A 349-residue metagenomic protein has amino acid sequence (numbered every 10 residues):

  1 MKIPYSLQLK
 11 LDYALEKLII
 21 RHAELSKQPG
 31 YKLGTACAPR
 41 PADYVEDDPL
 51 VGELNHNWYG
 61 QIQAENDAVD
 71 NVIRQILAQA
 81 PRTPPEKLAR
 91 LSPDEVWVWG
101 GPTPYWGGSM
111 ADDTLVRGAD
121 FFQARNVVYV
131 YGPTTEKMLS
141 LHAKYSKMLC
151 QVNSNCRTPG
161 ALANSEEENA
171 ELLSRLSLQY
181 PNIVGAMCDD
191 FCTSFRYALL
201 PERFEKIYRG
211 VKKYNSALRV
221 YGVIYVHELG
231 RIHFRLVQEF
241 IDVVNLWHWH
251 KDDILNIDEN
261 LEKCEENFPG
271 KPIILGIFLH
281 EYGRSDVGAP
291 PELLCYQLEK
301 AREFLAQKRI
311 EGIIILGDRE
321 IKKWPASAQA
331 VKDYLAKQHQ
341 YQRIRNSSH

Functional and structural regions predicted by a protein language model:
M1-A80: Long, low-complexity or tandemly repetitive, helically biased scaffold regions used for multimeric assembly/adhesion
Q61, V69, I73, L77-H349: Glycan-processing catalytic domains of CAZymes
